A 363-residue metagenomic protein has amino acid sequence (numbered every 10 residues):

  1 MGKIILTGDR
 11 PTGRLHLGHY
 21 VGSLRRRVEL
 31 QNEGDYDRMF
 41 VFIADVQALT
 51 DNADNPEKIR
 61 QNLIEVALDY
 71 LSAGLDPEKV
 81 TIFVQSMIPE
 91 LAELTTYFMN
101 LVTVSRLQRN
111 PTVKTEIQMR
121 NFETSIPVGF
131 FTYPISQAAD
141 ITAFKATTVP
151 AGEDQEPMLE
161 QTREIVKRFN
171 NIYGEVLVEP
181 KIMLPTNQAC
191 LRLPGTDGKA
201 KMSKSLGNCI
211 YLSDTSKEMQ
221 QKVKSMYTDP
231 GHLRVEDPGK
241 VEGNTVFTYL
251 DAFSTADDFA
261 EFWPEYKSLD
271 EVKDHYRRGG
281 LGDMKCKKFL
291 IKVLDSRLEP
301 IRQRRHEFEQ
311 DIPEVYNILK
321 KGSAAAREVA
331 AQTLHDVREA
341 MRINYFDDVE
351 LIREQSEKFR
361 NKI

Functional and structural regions predicted by a protein language model:
M1-K3, F346-D347: Extreme N-terminus of proteins, especially the signal/transit-peptide cleavage junction and the first residues
G2-A139, D257, S296-L298, R302 (+1 more regions): N-terminal Rossmann-like or analogous alpha/beta NTP/dinucleotide-binding catalytic cores that position adenine
T7-D9, V84, K145, G195 (+2 more regions): Pocket-edge structural micro-motifs
R10, Q47-A48, F144-V149, G207 (+1 more regions): A broad detector of the eukaryotic-type serine/threonine protein kinase catalytic domain
L15-L24, F40, D45, N55-I59 (+7 more regions): Structured ligand/cofactor/substrate-binding pocket environments in proteins
R109-N110, A146, G174, S205: A short secondary-structure junction signal
R163-I363: Conserved nucleotide- and phosphate/pyrophosphate-binding catalytic cores in adenylate/nucleotidyl-handling enzymes
